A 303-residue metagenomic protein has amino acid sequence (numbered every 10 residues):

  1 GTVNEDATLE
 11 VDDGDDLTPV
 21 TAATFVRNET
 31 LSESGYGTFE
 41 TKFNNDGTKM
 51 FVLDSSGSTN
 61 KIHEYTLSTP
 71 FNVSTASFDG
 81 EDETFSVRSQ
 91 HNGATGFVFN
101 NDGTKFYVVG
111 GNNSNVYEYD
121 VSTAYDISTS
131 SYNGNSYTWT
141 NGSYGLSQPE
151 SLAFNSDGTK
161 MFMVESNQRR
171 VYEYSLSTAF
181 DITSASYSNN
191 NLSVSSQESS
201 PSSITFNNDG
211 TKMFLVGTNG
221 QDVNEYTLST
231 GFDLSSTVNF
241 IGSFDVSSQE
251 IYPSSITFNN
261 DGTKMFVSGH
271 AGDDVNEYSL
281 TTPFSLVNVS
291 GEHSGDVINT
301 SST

Functional and structural regions predicted by a protein language model:
T2-T303: Polar, enzyme-active/binding microenvironments
